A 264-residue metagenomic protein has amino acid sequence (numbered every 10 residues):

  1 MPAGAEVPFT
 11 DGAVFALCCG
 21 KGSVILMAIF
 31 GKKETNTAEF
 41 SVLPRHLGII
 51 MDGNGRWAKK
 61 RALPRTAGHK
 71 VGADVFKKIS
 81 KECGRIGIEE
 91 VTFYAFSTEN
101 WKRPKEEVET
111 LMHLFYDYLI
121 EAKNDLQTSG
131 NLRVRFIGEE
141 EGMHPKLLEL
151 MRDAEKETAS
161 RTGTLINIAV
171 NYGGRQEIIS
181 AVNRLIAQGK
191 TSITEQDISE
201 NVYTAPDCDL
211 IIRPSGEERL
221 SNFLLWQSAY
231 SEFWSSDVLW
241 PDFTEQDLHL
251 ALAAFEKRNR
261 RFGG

Functional and structural regions predicted by a protein language model:
M1-V14, S23: Positively charged N-terminal leader segments that act as targeting/secretion signals
C18-C19: Cysteine-centered motifs
G22-G264: Flexible, compositionally biased loop and terminal segments
